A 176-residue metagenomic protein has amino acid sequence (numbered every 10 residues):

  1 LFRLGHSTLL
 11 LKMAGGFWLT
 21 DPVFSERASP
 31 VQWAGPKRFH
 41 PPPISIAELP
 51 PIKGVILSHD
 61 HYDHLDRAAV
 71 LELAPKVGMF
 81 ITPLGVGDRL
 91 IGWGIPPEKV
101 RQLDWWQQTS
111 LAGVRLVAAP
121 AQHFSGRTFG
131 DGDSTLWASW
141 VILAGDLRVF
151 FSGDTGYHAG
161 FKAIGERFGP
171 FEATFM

Functional and structural regions predicted by a protein language model:
L1-L4, T8-D60, R67-E72, T82-G85 (+2 more regions): Pre-active-site segment of Zn-dependent metallo-hydrolases
L1-R3, F17-D21, R115-A121, R148-D154 (+1 more regions): Active-site-proximal beta-strand elements of phosphoester/diester hydrolases
F24-E26, A138-M176: Metallo-beta-lactamase
H61-Y62, A121: Short glycine-rich anion-binding loops that position phosphate/pyrophosphate groups of nucleotides and phosphorylated
P75-G78: A short helix->loop->beta-strand "cap" motif at the edges of active sites that frequently abuts
P83-L147: Metallo-beta-lactamase
